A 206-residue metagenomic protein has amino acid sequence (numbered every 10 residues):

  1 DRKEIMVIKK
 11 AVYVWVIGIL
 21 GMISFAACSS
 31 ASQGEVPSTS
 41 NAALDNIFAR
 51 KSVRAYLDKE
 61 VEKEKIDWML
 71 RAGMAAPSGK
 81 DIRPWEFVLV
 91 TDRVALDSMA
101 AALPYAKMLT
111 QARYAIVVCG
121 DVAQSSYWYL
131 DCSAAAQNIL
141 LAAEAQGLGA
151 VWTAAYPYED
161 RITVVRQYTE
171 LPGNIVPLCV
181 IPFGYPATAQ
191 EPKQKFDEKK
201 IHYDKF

Functional and structural regions predicted by a protein language model:
D1-M6: Short, Lys/Arg-enriched N-terminal segments with co-localized hydrophobic residues within the first ~10-30 amino acids
V7-A11, W15, I23-F206: Acidic, surface-exposed loops and disordered segments
